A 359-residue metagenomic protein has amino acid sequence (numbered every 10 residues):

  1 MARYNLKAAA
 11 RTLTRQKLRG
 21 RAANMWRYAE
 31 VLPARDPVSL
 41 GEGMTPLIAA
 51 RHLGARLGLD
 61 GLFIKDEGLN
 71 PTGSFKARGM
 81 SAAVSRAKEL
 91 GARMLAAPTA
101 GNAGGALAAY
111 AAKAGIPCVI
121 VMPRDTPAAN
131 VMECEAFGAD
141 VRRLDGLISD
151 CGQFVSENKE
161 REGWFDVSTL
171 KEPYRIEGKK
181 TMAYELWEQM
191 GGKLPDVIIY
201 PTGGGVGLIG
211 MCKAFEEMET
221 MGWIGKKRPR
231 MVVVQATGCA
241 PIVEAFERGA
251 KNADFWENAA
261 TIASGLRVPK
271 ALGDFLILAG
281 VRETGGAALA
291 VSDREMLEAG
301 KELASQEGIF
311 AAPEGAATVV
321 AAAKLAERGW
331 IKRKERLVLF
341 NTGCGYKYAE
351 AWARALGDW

Functional and structural regions predicted by a protein language model:
M1-W359: PLP-dependent amino-acid enzyme catalytic core
